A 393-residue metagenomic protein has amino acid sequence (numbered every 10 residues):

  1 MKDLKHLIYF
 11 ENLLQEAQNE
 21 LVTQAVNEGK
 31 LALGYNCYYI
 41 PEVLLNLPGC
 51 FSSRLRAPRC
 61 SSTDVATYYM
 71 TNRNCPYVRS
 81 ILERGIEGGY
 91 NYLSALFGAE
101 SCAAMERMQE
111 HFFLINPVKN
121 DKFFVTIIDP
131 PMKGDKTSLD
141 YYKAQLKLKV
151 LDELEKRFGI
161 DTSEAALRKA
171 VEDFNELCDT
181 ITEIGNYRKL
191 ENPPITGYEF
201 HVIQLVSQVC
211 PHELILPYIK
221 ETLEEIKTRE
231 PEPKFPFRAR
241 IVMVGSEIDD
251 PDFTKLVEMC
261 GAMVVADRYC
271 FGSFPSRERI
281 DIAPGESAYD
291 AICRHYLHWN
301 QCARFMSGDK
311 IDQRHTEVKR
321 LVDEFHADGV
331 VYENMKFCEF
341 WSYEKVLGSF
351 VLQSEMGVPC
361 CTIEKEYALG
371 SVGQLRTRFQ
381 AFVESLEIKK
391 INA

Functional and structural regions predicted by a protein language model:
M1-L31, K143, K147, L151-E278 (+1 more regions): A charged, amphipathic alpha-helical module
K2, V346-A393: Peripheral docking tails and interdomain loops at the edges of cofactor- or intermediate-handling domains
N27, Y38-Y39, V43-R56, G245-K310 (+1 more regions): Redox- and metal-dependent alpha/beta enzyme cores, enriched for Fe-S-associated oxidoreductases and cofactor-handling
G34, Y39-G89, L93-A95, M108-Q109: An N-terminal, globular interaction/scaffold subdomain
G85, D309-H326, E344-L347: A short, acidic, amphipathic alpha-helical segment used as a generic capping/interface helix at domain edges
G89-N91, A95-Y187: Internal, well-ordered alpha/beta segment that forms a basic, Gly-enriched binding/recognition surface
L93-S94, V322, H326-V331: Proline-aspartate-enriched helix->loop->beta-strand connector
A104-M108, C338-V346: Glycine/threonine-rich flexible loop motifs
